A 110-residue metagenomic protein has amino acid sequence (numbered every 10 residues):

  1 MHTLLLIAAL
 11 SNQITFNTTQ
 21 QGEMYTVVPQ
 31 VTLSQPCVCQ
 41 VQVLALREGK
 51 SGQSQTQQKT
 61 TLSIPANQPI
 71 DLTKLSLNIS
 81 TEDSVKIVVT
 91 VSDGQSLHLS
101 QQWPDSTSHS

Functional and structural regions predicted by a protein language model:
H2-S11: Hydrophobic alpha-helical targeting segments used for export or membrane insertion
S11-Q40: Short, surface-exposed binding/anchoring microloops in extracellular/periplasmic proteins
P36-V38, E82-K86: Extracellular Ig-like/FN3 beta-sandwich strand-entry sites
V38-V43, S100-Q101: Short, hydrophobic/aromatic beta-strand segments
L44-G52, G94-S96: Change "in extracellular beta-sheet-rich domains … of secreted and cell-surface proteins" to "in beta-sheet-rich domains
S51-T81: Intrinsically disordered, low-complexity Pro/Gly/Ser/Thr-rich segments with frequent PxxP/GP/PP motifs and embedded
V91-Q101: Short acidic/polar inter-strand loop motif in beta-rich domains
